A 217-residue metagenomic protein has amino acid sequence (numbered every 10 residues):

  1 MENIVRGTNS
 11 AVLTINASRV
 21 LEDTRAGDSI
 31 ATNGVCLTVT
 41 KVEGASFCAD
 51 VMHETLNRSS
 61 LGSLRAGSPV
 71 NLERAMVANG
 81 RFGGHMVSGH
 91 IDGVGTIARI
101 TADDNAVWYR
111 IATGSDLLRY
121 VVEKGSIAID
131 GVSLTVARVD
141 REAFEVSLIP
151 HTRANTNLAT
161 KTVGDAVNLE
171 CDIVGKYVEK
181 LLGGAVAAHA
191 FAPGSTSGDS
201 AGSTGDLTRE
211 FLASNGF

Functional and structural regions predicted by a protein language model:
M1-F217: Conserved loop->alpha-helix
